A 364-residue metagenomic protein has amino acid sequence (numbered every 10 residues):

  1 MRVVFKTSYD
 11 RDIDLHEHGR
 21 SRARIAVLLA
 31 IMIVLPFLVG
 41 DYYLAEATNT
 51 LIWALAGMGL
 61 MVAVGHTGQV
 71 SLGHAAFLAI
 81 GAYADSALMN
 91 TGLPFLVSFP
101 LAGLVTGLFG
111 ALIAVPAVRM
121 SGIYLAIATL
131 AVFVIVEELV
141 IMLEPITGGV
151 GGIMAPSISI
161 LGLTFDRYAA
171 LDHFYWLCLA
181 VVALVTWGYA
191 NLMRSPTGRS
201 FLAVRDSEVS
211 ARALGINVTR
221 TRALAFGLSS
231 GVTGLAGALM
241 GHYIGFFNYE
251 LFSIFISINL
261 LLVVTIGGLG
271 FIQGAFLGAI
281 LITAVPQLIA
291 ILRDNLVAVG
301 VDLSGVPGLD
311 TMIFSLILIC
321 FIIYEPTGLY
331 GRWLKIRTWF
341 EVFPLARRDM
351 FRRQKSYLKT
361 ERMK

Functional and structural regions predicted by a protein language model:
M1-K364: Transmembrane alpha-helices and adjacent helix-loop boundaries
